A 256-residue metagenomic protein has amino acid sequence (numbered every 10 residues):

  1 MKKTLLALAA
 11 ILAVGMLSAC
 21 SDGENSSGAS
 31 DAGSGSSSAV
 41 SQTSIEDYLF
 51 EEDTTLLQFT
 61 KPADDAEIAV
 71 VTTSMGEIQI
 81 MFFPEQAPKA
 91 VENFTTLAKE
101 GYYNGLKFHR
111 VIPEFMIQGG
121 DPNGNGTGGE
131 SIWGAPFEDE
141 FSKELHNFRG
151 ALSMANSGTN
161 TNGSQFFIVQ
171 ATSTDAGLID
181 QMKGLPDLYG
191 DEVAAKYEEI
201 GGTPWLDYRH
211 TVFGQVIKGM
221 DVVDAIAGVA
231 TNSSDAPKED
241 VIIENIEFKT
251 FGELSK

Functional and structural regions predicted by a protein language model:
T4-A10, G15-K256: Cyclophilin-like peptidyl-prolyl cis-trans isomerases
